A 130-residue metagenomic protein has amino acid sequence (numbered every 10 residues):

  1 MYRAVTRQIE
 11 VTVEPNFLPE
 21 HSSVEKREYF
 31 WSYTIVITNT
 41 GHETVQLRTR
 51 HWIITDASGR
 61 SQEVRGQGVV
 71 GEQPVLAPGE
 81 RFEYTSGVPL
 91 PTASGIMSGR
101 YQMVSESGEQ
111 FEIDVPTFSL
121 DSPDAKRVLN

Functional and structural regions predicted by a protein language model:
M1-R27: Low-complexity, acidic Ser/Thr/Pro/Gly-rich terminal tails and inter-domain linkers that flank the onset of structured
R3, V36, H51-I53, R100-Q102: Residue-level detector of beta-strand face positions
I9, V45, Q62, E109-I113: Short beta-strand segments
E28-T34, M97-S98: Short, solvent-exposed loop/turn segments enriched in Ser/Thr/Gly
I37-G41: Asparagine-centered strand-capping/turn motif at beta-strand->loop junctions
E43-Q62, M103: Short acidic, flexible loop segments centered on an aromatic residue
Q62-S94: Intrinsically disordered, low-complexity Pro/Gly/Ser/Thr-rich segments with frequent PxxP/GP/PP motifs and embedded
P89-N130: Terminal connector regions
